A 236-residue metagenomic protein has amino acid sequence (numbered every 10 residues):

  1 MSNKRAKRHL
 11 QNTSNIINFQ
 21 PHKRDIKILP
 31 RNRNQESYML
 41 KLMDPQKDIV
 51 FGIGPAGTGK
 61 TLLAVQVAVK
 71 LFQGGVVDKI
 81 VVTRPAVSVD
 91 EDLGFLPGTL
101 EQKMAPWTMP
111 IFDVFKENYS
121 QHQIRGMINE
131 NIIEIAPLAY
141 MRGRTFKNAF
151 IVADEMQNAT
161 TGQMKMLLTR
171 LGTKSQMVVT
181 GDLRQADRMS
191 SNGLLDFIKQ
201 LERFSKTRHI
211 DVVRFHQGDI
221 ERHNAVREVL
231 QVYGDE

Functional and structural regions predicted by a protein language model:
S2-L10, S14-P30, Q35-K41, Q46-A153 (+1 more regions): Conserved helicase motor core of SF1/SF2 NTP-dependent helicases
